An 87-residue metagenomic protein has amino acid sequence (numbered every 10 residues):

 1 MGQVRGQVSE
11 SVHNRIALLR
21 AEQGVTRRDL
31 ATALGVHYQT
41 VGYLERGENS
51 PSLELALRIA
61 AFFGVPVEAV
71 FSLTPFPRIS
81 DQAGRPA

Functional and structural regions predicted by a protein language model:
M1-E22: A short, Lys/Arg-rich alpha-helix, primarily the initiator
G2, G6, A61, F71-A87: Short, charged recognition helix plus adjacent turn of helix-turn-helix-like nucleic-acid-binding domains
N14, G24-V25, P51-E54: Residue-level signal for the short linker/turn that defines the boundary of a DNA-recognition helix
A21, T32, A61: Alpha-helical residues within the helix-turn-helix
V36-S50: Recognition helix of helix-turn-helix/homeodomain-like DNA-binding domains that insert into the DNA major groove
E54-A69: DNA major-groove recognition helix of helix-turn-helix/homeodomain DNA-binding modules
